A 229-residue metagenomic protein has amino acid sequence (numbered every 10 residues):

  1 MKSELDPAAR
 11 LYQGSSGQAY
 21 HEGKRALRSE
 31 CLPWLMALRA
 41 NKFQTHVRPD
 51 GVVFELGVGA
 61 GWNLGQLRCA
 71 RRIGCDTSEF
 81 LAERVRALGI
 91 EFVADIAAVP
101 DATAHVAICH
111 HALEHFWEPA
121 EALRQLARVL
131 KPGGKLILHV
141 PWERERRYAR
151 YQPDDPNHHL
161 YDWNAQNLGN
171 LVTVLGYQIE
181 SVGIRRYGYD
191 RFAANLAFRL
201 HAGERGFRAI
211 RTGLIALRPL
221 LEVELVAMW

Functional and structural regions predicted by a protein language model:
M1-A102, V106-H110, L123, G183-R185 (+1 more regions): Conserved N-terminal segment of class I S-adenosyl-L-methionine
A26-E30, W117-Q125, K135-W229: S-adenosyl-L-methionine-dependent methyltransferase catalytic module, highlighting the catalytic core
R48, F116-W117, L130-P132: Helix-to-beta-strand junctions that scaffold the AdoMet/dcAdoMet cofactor pocket in Class I SAM-dependent enzymes
V52, G133-K135: Short glycine-centered segments of the SAM/dcSAM-binding site in methyltransferase folds
H111-H115: Short catalytic micro-motifs in class I SAM-dependent methyltransferases
